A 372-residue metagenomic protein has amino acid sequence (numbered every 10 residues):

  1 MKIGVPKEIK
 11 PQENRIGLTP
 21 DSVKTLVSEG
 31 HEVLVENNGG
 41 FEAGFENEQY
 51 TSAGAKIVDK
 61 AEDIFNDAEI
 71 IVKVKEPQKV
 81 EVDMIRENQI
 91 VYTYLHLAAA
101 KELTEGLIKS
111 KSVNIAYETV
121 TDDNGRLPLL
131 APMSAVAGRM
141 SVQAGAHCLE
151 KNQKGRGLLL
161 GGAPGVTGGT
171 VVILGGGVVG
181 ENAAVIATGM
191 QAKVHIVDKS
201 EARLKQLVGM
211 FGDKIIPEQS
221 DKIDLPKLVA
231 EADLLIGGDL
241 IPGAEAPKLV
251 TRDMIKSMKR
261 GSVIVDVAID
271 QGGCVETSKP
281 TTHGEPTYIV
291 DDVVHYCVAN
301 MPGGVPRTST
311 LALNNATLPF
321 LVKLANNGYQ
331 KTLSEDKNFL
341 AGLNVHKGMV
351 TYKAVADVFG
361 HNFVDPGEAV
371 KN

Functional and structural regions predicted by a protein language model:
K2, E8, K79-G169, V298-N300: Glycine/serine-rich phosphate-binding loop and adjoining beta1-alpha1 elements at the start of nucleotide-handling
K2-G106, S110: An N-terminal-biased, well-structured beta-alpha scaffold segment characteristic of Rossmann-like dinucleotide-binding
P6-K7, P11-E42, N152-L240, T287: Glycine-rich phosphate/diphosphate-binding loop of Rossmann-like nucleotide-binding domains
V23, N47, T104, V142 (+4 more regions): Generic hydrophobic/aromatic pocket-lining and core-packing "Φ" positions
E69, K75-E76, L95-H96, D221 (+3 more regions): Short glycine-/small-residue-rich Rossmann-like dinucleotide-binding loops
E76, V136, G177-V178: Residue-level detector of alpha-helix initiation sites
E118-L159, I269, C274-N372: Adenosine-phosphate binding glycine-rich loop
G209-D291: Rossmann-like adenosine-cofactor binding region
